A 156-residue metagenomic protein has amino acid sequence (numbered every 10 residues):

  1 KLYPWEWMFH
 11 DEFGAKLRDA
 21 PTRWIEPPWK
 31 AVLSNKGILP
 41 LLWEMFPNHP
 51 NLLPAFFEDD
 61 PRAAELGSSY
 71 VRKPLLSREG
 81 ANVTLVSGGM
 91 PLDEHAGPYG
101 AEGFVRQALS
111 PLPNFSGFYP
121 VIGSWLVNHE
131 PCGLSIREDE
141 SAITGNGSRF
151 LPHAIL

Functional and structural regions predicted by a protein language model:
K1-L156: Domain-scale recognition of functional cores that engage charged ligands
